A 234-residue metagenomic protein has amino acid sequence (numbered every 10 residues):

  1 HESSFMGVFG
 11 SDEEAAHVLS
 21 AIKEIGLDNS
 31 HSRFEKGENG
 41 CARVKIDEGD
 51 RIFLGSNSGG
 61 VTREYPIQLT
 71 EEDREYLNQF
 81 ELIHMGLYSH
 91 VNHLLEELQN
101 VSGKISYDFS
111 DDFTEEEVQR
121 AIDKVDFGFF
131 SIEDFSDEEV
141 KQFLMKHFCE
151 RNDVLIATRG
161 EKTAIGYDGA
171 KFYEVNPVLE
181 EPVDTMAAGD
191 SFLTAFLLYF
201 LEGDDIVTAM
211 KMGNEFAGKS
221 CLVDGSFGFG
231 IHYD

Functional and structural regions predicted by a protein language model:
E2-E81, D234: Conserved N-terminal subdomain of the carbohydrate kinase-like
S4-G7, L82-M85, I105-D108, F129-F130: Short catalytic-loop micro-motif centered on adjacent basic/acidic residues
A15, V91-L95, T114-V118: Short, well-ordered alpha-helical microsegments
E38, S89, D134, E161 (+1 more regions): Flexible, active-site-proximal loop/turn residues at the rims of small-molecule/cofactor binding pockets and catalytic
T62-E72, G86, D108-E117, E138: Active-site glycine-rich loop that binds ribose-phosphate moieties when present
N78-Q79, N92-I105: Glycosyltransferases and closely related glycan-assembly transferases that use nucleotide-activated donors
Q99-I105, F109-E174: Conserved phosphate/ATP/ADP-binding segment of small-molecule kinases
K141-D234: Conserved phosphate-binding/catalytic region of the ribokinase-like
